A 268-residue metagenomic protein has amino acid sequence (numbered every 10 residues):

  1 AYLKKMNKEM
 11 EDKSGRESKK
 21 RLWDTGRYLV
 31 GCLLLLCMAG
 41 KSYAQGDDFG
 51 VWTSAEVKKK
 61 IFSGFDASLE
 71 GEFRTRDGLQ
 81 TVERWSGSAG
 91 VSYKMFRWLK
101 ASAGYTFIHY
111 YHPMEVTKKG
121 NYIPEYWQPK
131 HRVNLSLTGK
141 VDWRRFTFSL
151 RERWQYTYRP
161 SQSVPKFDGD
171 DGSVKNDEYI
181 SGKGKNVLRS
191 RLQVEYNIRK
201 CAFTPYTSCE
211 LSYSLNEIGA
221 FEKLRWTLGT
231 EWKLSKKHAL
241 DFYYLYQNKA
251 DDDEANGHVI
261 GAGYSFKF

Functional and structural regions predicted by a protein language model:
Y2, M6-F49, F268: Bacterial Sec-dependent N-terminal signal peptides
Q45-Y111: Start-of-domain marker
F49-V51, E83-W85, P129-V133, G182-L188 (+2 more regions): Residues that define the transmembrane beta-barrel architecture of outer-membrane proteins
T53-K59, A89-Y93, L135-G139, E152-W154 (+4 more regions): Residues on the lipid-exposed face of transmembrane beta-strands in outer-membrane beta-barrel proteins
G64-L69, W98-A103, R144-F148, K200-T204 (+1 more regions): Repeated loop/turn-to-beta-strand initiation elements of outer-membrane beta-barrel proteins
G71-D77, Y105-Y111, P129, V141-W143 (+5 more regions): Transmembrane beta-strands of outer-membrane beta-barrel pores
S92, W98-V187, D241, G257: Outer-membrane pore/translocation modules
T207, F221-F268: Predominantly the C-terminal beta-signal and adjacent terminal strand-loop region of outer-membrane beta-barrel
